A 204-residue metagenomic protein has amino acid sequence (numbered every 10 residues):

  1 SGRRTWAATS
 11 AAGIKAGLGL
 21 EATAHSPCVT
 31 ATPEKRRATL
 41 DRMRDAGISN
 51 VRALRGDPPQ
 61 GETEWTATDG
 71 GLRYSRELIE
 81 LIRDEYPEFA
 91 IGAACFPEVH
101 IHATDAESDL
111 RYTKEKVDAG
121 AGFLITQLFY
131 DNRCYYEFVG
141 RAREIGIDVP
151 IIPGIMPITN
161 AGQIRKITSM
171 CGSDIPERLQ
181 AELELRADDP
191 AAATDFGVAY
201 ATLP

Functional and structural regions predicted by a protein language model:
S1, H25-A31, L54-P58, A94-H100 (+3 more regions): Active-site beta-loop-alpha junctions enriched in small/polar residues
S1-R3, S26, S49-L54, G122-D131 (+1 more regions): Catalytic beta/alpha-barrel core
G2-I14, T32-A38, D57-I82, A103-A106 (+1 more regions): Active-site-adjacent beta->alpha loops and helix N-cap segments on the catalytic face of soluble alpha/beta enzymes
A7, P33-D41, T104-E115, G197-P204: Short, acidic/polar
E21-H25, N50-R52, E88-A94, G122-F123 (+1 more regions): Structural preference for beta-strand elements that scaffold enzyme active sites
M43, K116, G120, P153: Conserved, mostly hydrophobic/aromatic
D69-F96, H102, I145-L203: Active-site pocket-lining/capping segments in soluble small-molecule metabolic enzymes
